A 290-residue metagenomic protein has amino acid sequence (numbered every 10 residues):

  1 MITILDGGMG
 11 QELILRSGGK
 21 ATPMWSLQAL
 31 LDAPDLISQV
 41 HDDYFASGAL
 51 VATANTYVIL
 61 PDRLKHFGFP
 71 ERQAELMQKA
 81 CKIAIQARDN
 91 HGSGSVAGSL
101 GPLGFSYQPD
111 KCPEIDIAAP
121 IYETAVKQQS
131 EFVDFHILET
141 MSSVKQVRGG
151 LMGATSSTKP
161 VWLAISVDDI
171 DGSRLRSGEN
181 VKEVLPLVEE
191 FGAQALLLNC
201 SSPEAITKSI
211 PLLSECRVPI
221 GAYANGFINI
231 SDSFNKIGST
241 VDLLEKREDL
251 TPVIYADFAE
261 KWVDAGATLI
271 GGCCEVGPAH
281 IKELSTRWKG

Functional and structural regions predicted by a protein language model:
M1-G290: Domain-level signal for soluble alpha/beta catalytic cores
